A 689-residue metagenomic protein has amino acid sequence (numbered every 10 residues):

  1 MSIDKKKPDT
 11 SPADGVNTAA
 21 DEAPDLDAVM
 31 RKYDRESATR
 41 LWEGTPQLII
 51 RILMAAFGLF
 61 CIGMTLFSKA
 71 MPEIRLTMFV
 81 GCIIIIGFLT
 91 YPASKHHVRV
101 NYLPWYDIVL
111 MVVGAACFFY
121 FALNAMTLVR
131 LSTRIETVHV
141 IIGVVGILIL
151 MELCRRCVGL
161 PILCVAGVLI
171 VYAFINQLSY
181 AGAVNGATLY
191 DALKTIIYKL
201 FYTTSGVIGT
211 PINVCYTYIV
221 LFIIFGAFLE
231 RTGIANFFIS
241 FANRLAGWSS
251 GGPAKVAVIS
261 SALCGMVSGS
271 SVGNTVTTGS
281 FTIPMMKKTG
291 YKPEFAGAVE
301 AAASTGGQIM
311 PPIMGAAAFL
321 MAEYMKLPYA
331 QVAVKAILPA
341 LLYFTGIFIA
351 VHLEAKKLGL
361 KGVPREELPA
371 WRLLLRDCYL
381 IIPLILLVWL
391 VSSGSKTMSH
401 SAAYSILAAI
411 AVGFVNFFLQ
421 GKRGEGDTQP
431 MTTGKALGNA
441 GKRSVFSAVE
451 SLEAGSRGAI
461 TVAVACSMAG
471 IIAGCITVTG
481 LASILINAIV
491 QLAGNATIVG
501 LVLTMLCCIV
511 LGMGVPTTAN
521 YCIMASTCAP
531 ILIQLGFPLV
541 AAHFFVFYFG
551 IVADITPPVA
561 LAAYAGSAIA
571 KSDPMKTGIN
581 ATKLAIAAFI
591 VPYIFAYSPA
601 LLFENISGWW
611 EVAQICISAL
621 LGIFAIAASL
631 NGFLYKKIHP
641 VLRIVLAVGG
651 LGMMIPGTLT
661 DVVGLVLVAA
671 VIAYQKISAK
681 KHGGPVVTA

Functional and structural regions predicted by a protein language model:
M1-T133, V140-V144: Conserved, well-structured core domains of diverse proteins
K7-L48, M54, V334-G458, L561-L651 (+1 more regions): Long, contiguous bundles of hydrophobic transmembrane helices that form the permeation core of multi-pass
T39, M64-K69, Y91-N101, T127-L128 (+4 more regions): Membrane-water interface regions at transmembrane-helix termini and the short interhelical loops of multi-pass membrane
A125-T133, I476-Q491, P599-E611: Membrane-interface helix termini and inter-helical loops of multi-pass transporters
E136-I141, S205-Y218, R244-A257, T289-F295 (+6 more regions): Membrane-interfacial loop-to-helix junctions in multi-pass transporters
E152, C157, G167-Y172, N176-G182 (+6 more regions): Core transmembrane alpha-helical segments of multi-pass membrane transporters/permeases
F225-E230, S261-S270, A302-Q308, A469 (+4 more regions): Transmembrane alpha-helix interface/packing and boundary motifs in multi-pass membrane proteins, characterized by
I239-G307, I313-L320, K326, T517-F549 (+1 more regions): Hydrophobic transmembrane alpha-helices that form the pore/transport pathway of multi-pass ion and small-solute
